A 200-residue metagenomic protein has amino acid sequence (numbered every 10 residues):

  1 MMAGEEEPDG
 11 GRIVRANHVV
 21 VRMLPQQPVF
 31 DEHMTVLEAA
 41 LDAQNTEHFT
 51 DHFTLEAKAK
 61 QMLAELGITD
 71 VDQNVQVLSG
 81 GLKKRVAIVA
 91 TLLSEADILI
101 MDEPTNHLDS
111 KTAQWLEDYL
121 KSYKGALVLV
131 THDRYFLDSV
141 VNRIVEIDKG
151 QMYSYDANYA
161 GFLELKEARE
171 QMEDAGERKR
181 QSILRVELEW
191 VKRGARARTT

Functional and structural regions predicted by a protein language model:
M1-E177: ABC ATP-binding cassette signature C-motif
I98-I100, R196-T200: Short, intrinsically disordered, charge-balanced linker/junction segments flanking boundaries in proteins
F162-R198: Intracellular alpha-helical coupling/juxtamembrane segments of multi-pass membrane proteins
